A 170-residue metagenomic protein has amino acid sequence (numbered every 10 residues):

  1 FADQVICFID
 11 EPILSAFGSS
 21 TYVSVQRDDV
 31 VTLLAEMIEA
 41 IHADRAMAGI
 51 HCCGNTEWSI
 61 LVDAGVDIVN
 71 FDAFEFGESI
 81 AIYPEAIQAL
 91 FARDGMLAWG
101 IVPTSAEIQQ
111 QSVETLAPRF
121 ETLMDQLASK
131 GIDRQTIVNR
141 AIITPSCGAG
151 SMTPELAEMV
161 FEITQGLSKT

Functional and structural regions predicted by a protein language model:
F1-P84, P103, Q111-V113: Active-site loop segments of alpha/beta catalytic cores
A64-T170: Catalytic-face loop-and-helix region of soluble metabolic enzyme cores
